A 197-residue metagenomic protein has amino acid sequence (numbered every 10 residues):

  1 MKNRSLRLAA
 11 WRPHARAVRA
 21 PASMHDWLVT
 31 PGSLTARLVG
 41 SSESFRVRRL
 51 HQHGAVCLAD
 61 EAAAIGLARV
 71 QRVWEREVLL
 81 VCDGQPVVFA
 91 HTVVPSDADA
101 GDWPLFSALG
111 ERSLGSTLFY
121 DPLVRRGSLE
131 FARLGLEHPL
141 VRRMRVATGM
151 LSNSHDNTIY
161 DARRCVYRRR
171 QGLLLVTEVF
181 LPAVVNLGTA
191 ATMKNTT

Functional and structural regions predicted by a protein language model:
M1-T197: Composition-driven recognition of glycine/serine/threonine/acidic- and proline-rich low-complexity segments and repeats
